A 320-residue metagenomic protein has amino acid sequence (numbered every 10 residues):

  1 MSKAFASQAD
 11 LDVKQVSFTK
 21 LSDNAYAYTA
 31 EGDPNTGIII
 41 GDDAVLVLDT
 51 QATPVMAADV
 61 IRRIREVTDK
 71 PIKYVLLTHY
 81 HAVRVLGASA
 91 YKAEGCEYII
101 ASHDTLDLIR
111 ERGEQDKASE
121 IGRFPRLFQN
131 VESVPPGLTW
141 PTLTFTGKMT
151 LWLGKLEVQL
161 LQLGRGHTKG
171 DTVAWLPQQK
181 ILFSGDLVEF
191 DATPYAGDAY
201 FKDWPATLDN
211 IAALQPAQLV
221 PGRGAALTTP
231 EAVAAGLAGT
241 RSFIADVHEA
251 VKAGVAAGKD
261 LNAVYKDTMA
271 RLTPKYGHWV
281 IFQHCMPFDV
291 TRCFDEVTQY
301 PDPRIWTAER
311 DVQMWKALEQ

Functional and structural regions predicted by a protein language model:
F18-R63, T172-D186: Conserved beta-strand hairpin/beta-sheet module of binuclear metal-dependent hydrolase folds, prominently
N24, I39, D49, I64 (+10 more regions): Divalent metal-coordination and catalytic microenvironments
L48-T50, K73-H81, I100-H103, L163 (+2 more regions): Active-site neighborhood of phospho(di)ester-bond hydrolases with catalytic His/Asp-centered motifs
V55, Y80-V85, L106-R110, T168-D171 (+2 more regions): Active-site environment of divalent metal-dependent phosphoester hydrolases
R62-T150, K169: Active-site HxH/HxHxD metal-binding segment of metal-dependent hydrolases
T144-L176: Core dinuclear metal-dependent hydrolase active-site scaffold
W175, D203-A263, D267: Divalent-metal (often Zn2+) His-rich catalytic cores of metallo-beta-lactamase-fold enzymes
A256-Q320: C-terminal regulatory/interaction regions
